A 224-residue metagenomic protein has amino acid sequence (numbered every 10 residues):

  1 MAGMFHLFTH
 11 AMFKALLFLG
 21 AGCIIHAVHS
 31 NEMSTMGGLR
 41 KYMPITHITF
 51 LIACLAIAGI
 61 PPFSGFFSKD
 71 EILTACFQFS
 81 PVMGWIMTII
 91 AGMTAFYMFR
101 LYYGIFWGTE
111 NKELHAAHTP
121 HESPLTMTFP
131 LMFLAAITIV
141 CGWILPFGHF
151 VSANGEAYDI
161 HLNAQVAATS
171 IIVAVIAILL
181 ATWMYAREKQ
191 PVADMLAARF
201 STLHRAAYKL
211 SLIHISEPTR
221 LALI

Functional and structural regions predicted by a protein language model:
M1-S34: Alpha-helical multi-pass transmembrane bundles of energy-transducing inner-membrane proteins
F5, T9, W85-I86, Q165 (+1 more regions): Alpha-helical transmembrane segments of multi-pass inner-membrane proteins, especially transporters/permeases
H10, M36, G65, Y102 (+2 more regions): Divalent metal-coordination and catalytic microenvironments
K14, F18, M83-T119, S170-R199: Predominantly late transmembrane helices and immediately cytosolic-facing juxtamembrane segments
H26-F63, L73, F79-A91, H115-V140 (+1 more regions): Interfacial and helix-entry/exit segments of alpha-helical transmembrane bundles in multi-pass inner-membrane proteins
G59-I72, C141-E156: Membrane-helix interface motif
A75-S80, E156-A167: Membrane-interface segments at the starts/ends of alpha-helical transmembrane spans
I213, P218-I224: Single conserved hydrophobic/aromatic residue that forms the stacking wall/gate of nucleotide- or nucleobase-binding
